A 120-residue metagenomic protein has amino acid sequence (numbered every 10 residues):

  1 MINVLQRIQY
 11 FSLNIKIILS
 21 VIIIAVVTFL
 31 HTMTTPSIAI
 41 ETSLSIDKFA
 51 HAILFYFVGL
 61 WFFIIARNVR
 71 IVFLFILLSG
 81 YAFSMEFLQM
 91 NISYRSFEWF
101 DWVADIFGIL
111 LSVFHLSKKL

Functional and structural regions predicted by a protein language model:
M1-F62, L74, L78: "…centered on the first transmembrane helix and the immediately adjacent amphipathic helix/loop
I2, F62-N68, F114-L120: Structural signal for the C-terminal ends of transmembrane alpha-helices and the immediately following loop
N14-I15, R67-L74, W99: Membrane-helix interface segments
T32, N91-I92, F114-K119: Helix-loop junctions at the membrane-solvent interface of multi-pass transporters, primarily the C-terminal
M33-T35, A66-R67, S93-Y94: Short helix-capping/hinge motifs at transmembrane helix termini and TM-loop junctions
T42-S45, M85-F107: Interfacial helix-loop-helix junctions of multi-pass membrane proteins
H51, F55, S96-L116: Alpha-helical transmembrane segments that form the membrane-embedded catalytic/substrate-binding core of multi-pass
